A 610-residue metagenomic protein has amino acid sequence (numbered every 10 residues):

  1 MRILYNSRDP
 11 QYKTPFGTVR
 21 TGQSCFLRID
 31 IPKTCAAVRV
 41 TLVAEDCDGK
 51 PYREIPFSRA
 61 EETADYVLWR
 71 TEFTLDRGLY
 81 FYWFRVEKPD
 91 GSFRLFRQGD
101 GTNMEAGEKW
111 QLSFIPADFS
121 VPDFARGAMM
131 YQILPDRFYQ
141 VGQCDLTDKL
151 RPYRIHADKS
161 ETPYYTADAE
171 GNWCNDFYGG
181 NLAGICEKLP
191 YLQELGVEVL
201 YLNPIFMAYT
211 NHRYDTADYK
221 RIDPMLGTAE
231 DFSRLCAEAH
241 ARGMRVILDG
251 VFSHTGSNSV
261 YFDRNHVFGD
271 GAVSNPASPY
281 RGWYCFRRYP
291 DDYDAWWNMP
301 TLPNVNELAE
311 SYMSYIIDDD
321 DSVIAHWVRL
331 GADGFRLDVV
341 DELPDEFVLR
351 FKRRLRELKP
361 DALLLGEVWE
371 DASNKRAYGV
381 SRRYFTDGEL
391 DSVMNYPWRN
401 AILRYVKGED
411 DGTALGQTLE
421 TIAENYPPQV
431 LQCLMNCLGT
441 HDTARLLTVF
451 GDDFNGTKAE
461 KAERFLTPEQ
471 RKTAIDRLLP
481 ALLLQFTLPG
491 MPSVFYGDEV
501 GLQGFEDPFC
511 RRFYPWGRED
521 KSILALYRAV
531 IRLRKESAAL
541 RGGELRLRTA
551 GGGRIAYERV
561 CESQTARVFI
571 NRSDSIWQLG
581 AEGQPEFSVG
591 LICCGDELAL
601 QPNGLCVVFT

Functional and structural regions predicted by a protein language model:
M1-S24, D48-Q132, F138-D158, Y164-Y165: The feature marks proteins involved in alpha-glucan
T14, F26, R548-E582: Carbohydrate-binding surface patches
I29, A36-R53, Y80-Y82, S575-C593: Beta-strand-rich binding/interaction modules
I29, I133, L192, L202 (+10 more regions): Conserved, mostly hydrophobic/aromatic
I31-K33, Y80, G595-T610: C-terminal beta-strand-rich structural cap/linker in extracellular carbohydrate-active enzymes
L134-E198, I205-L330, F351-L358: Substrate-binding/active-site clefts of carbohydrate-active enzymes
D136, Y378-G379, F385, M435-L466 (+1 more regions): Aromatic/acidic polysaccharide-binding cleft in carbohydrate-active enzymes
C236-R245, S253-H254, S259-D270, D333 (+2 more regions): Active-site-proximal helices and loops of the catalytic beta/alpha 8
